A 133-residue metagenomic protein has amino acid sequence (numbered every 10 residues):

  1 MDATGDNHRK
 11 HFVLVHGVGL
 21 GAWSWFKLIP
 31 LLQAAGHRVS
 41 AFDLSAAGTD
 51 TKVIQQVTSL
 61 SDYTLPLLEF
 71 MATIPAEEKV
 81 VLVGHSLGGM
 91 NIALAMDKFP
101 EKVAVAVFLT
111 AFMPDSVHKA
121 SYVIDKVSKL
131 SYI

Functional and structural regions predicted by a protein language model:
R9-G17: Short beta-strand element of the alpha/beta-hydrolase
G17-G21, S86-L87: Active-site glycine-rich loops that stabilize anionic/oxyanionic intermediates across multiple enzyme folds
A22, I29-V53: Conserved alpha/beta-hydrolase
K27, L94-K98: Active-site signature of alpha/beta-hydrolase-fold catalytic machinery across serine- and Asp/Cys-nucleophile hydrolases
T64-V80: Conserved acidic catalytic loop of the alpha/beta-hydrolase fold
V83-G88, I92: Gly/Ala-rich beta-loop-alpha elbow adjacent to hydrolase catalytic centers
D97, E101-I133: Flexible "cap/lid" loop of the alpha/beta hydrolase fold
